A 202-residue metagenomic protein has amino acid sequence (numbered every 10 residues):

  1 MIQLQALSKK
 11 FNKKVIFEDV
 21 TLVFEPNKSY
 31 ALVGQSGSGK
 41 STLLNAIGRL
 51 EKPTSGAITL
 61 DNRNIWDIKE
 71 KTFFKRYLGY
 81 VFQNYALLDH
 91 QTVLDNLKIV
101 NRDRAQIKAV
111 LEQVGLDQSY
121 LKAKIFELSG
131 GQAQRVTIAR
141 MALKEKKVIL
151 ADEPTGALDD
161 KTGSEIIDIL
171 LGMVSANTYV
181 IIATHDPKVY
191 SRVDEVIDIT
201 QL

Functional and structural regions predicted by a protein language model:
I2, F17-D19: Conserved structural motif at the start of ABC-family nucleotide-binding domains
G48: Helix-to-loop junction immediately C-terminal to a conserved catalytic motif
G56-W66: Conserved ABC transporter NBD signature motif
I65-G79, S175: ABC ATPase NBD coupling module
R104-Y120: Conserved ABC ATPase "signature" region
K124-L128, Q132-Q134: Conserved ABC ATPase signature
I149-D152: Catalytic Walker B motif of ABC-type/P-loop ATPase nucleotide-binding domains
